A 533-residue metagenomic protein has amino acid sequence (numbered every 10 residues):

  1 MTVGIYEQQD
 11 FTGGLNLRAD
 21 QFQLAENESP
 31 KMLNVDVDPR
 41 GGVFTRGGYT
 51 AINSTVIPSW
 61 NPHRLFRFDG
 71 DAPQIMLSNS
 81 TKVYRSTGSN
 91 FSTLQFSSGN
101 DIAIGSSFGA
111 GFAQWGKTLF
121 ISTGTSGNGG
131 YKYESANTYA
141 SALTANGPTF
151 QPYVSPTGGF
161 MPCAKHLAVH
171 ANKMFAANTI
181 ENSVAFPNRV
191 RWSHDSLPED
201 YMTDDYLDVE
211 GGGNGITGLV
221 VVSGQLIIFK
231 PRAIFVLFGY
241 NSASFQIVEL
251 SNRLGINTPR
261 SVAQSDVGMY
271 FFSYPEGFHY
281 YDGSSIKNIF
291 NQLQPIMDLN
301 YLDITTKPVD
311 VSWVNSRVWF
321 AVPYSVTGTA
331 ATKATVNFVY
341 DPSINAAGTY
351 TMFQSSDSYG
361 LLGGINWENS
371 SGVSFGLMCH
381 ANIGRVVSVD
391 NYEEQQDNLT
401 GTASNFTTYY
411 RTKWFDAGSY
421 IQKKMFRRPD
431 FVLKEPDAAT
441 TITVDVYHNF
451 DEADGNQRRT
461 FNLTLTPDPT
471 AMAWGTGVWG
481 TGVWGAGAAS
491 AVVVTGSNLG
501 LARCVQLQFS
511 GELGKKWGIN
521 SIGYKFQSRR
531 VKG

Functional and structural regions predicted by a protein language model:
M1-F120, R253-M269, S273-G533: Beta-sheet repeat architectures centered on beta-propellers
G48-P62, S92-S106, L143-P308, T351-Q354: Beta-propeller and closely related beta-pinwheel folds
L65, N128-Y131, A136-L143, L167 (+5 more regions): Generic beta-strand hydrophobic packing signal
K82, G127-G129, A233, G277: A conserved positional marker within WD40/Gbeta-like beta-propeller blades
K82-G88, G130-A145, E181-D200, L237 (+2 more regions): Short beta-strand segments and strand-loop junctions that repeat across beta-rich extracellular domains
S107-Y153: Hydrophobic or amphipathic alpha-helical targeting/insertion segments
G116-F120, G124, G129-Y131, M161-P162 (+3 more regions): A short, charged
S126, E181-N182, G514: Short, solvent-exposed loop/turn segments at secondary-structure junctions
